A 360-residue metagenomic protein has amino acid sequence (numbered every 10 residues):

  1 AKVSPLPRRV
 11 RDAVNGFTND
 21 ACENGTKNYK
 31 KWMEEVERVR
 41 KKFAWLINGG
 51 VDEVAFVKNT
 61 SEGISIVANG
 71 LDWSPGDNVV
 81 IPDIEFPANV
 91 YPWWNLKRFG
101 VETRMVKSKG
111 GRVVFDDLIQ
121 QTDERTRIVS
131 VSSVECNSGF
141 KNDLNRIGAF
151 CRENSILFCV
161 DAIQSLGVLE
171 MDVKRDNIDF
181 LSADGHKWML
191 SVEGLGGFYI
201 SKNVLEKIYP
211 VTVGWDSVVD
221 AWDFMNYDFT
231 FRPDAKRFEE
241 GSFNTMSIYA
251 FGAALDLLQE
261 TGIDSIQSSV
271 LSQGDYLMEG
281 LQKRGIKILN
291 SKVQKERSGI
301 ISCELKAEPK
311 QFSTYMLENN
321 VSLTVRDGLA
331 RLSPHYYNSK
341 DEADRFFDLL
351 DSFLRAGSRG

Functional and structural regions predicted by a protein language model:
A1-G360: Pyridoxal 5′-phosphate
